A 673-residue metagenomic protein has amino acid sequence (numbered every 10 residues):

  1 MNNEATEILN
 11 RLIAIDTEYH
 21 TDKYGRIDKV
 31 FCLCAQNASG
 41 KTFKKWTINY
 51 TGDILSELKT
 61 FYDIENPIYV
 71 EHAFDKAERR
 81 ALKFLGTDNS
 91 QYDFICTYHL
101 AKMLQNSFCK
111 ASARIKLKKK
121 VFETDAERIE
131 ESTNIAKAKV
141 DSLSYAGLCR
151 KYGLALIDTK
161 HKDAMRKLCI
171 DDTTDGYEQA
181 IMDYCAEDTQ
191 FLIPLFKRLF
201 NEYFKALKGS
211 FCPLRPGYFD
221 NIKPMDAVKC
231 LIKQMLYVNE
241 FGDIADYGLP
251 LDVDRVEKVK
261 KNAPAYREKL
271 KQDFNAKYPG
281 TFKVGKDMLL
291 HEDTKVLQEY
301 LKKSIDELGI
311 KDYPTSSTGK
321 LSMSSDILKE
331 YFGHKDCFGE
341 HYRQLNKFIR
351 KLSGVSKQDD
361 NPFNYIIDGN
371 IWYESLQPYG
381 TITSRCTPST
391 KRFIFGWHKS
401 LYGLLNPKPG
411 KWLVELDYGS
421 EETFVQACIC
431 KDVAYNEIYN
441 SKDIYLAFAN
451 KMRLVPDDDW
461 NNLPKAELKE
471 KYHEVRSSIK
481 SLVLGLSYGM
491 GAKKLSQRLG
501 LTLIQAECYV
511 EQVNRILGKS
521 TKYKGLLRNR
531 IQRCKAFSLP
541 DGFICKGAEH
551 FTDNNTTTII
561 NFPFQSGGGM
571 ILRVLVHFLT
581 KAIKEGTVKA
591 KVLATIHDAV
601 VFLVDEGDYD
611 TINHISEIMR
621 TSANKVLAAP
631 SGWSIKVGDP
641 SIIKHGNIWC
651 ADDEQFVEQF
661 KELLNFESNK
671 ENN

Functional and structural regions predicted by a protein language model:
M1-E18, G25-I27, C32-C34, V121-V140 (+10 more regions): Conserved "right-hand" nucleotidyltransferase catalytic core of DNA-directed polymerases
I27-C32, E422-V455, K546-H550: Metal-dependent catalytic core segments for phosphate chemistry
D28-F31, G40-L55, P67-Y218, K233 (+1 more regions): Active-site-proximal helix-loop-helix substrate-binding element of RNase H-like nuclease domains
P67-D75, D417, K494, V601-L603: Short glycine-rich phosphate-binding loop at a beta-alpha junction
H99-C109, H291-K295, E299, M452 (+1 more regions): Short, conserved secondary-structure transition motifs
R267-E268, D306, K311, P378 (+5 more regions): Conserved catalytic core of nucleic-acid polymerases
L517, E617-L627: A common structural junction motif
G607-H614: Short, conserved charged micro-motifs
